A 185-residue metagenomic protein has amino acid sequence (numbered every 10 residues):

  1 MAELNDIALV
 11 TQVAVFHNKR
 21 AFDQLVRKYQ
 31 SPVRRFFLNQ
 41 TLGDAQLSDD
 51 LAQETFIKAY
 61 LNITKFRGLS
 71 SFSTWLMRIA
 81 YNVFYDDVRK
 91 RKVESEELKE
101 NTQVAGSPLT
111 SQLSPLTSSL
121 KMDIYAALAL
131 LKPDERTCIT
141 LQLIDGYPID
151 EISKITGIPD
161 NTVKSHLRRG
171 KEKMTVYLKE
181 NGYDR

Functional and structural regions predicted by a protein language model:
A2-E3, G43, K154-G157, K171-R185: C-terminal edge and immediately downstream basic/flexible tail or linker adjoining helix-turn-helix-like DNA-binding
E3-I7, E94-K121, P148: Internal acidic/polar
A14-Q24, R34-E54, D160, Y183-R185: Short, charged helix-capping/linker segments at alpha-helix termini
V15, L42-G43, E54-S71: Sigma70-family region 2
V26-A45, N62, L128, K173 (+1 more regions): Amphipathic, Lys/Arg- and hydrophobic-enriched alpha-helical face
D50-I57, S70-N82: Structural recognition of an alpha-helix C-terminal capping motif at a helix-to-coil junction
K65-G68, R78-L98: Arg/Lys-rich amphipathic alpha helix in sigma70-family domain 2
C138-Q142: A short pre-motif secondary-structure segment
